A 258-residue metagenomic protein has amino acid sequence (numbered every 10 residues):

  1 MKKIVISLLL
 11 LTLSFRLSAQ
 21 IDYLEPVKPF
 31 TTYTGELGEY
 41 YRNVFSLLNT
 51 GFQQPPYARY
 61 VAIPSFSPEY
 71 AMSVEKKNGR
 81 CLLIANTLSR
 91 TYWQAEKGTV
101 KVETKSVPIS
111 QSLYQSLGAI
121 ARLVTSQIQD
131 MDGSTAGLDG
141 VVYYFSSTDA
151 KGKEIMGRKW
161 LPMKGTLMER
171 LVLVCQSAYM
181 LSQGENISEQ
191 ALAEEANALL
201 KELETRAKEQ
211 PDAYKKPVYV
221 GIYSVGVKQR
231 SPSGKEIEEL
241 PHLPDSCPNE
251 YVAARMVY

Functional and structural regions predicted by a protein language model:
M1-I4: Positively charged n-region of N-terminal signal peptides that target proteins for export
I6-S7, G234: General helical structural elements
S7, L17-S18: Cleavable N-terminal signal peptides
L10-L11: Short, linear, compositionally biased motifs with a strong N-terminal bias
Q20-Y258: Function-determining sites in protein domains
